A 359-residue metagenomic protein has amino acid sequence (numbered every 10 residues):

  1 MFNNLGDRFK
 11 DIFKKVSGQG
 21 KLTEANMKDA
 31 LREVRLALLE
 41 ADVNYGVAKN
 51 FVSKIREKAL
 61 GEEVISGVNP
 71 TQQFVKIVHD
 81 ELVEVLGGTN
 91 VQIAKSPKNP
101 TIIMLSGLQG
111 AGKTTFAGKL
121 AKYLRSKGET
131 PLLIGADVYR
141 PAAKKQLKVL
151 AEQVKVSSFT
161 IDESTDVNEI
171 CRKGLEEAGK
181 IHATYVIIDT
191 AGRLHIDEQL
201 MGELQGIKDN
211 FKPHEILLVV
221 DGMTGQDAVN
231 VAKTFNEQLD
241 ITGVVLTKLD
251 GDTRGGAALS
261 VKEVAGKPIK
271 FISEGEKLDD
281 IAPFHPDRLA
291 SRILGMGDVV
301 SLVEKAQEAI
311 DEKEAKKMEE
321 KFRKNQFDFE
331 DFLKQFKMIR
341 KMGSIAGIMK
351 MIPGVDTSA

Functional and structural regions predicted by a protein language model:
M1, Q19, N26, Q92-P97 (+12 more regions): Replace "in large, NTP-powered and nucleic-acid-processing enzymes" with "in large, NTP-powered factors and other
F2, G20-K28, A41, Y45-K49 (+11 more regions): Conserved phosphate/pyrophosphate-binding and hydrolysis machinery centered on Walker-type P-loop NTPases, extending
F2-Q19, R288-A359: Long amphipathic alpha-helical segments used for membrane anchoring, targeting, substrate engagement, or oligomerization
N4, D11, E33, I77-E84 (+12 more regions): Alpha-helical scaffold segments in soluble metabolic enzymes
F9-A136, A143-E163, I170-T190: Primarily NTPase-proximal linker/entry elements flanking Walker-type ATP/GTP-binding cores
C171-R172, G179, A183, H195 (+2 more regions): Conserved phosphate-handling catalytic cores of large alpha/beta enzymes
